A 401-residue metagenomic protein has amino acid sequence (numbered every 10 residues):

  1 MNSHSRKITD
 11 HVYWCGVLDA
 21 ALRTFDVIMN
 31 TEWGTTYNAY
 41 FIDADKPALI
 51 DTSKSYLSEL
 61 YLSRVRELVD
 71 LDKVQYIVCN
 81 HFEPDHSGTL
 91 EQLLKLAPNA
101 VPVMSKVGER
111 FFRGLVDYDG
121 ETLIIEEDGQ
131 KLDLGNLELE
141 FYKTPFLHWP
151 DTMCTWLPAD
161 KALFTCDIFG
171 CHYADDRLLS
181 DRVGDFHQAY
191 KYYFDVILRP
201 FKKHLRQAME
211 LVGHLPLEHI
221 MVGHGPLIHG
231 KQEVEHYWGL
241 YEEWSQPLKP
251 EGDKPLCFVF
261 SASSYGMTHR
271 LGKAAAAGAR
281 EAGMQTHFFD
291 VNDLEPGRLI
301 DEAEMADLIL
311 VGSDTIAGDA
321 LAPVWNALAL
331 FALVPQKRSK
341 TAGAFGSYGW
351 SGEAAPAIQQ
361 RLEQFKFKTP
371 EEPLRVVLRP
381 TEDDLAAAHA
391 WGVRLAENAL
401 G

Functional and structural regions predicted by a protein language model:
H4, D175-L178, D185-L227, E233 (+2 more regions): FMN-binding flavodoxin-like domain, especially the glycine-rich phosphate-binding loop
S5-E67, C154-L157, K161-T165, C257 (+1 more regions): Conserved beta-strand hairpin/beta-sheet module of binuclear metal-dependent hydrolase folds, prominently
R6-D10, M104-T152, H204-M209: Metallo-beta-lactamase
D45, Y56-V103: Active-site metal-binding motif and surrounding structural segment of the metallo-beta-lactamase
I50-T52, V74-F82, P102-K106, L163-C166 (+1 more regions): Active-site neighborhood of phospho(di)ester-bond hydrolases with catalytic His/Asp-centered motifs
T89, L294-L299: Short acidic active-site motifs
H148, T152, D160, I168-R199 (+1 more regions): Active-site-proximal loop/helix segment associated with metal-binding centers of metalloenzymes
V222-K254: Terminal amphipathic helices with adjacent charged low-complexity linkers/tails
